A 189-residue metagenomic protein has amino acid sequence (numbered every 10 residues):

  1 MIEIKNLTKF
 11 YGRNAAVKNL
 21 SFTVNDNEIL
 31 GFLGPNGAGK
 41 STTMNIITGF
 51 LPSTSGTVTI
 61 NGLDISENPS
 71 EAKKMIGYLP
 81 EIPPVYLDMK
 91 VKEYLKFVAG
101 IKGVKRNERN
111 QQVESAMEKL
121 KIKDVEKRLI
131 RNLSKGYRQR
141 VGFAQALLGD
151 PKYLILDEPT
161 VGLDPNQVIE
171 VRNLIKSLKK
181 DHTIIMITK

Functional and structural regions predicted by a protein language model:
G56-E67, E71-M75: Conserved ABC transporter NBD signature motif
K96, G100, N107-V125, K176: Conserved ABC ATPase "signature" region
L129-G136: Conserved ABC ATPase signature
F143: Hydrophobic anchor residue at the start of the ABC signature
L148-K152, D181: A short, proline-enriched helix->beta-strand linker immediately N-terminal to the Walker B motif in ABC-type P-loop
L154-E158: Catalytic Walker B motif of ABC-type/P-loop ATPase nucleotide-binding domains
V168-K180: Helical segment within the ABC ATPase nucleotide-binding domain
